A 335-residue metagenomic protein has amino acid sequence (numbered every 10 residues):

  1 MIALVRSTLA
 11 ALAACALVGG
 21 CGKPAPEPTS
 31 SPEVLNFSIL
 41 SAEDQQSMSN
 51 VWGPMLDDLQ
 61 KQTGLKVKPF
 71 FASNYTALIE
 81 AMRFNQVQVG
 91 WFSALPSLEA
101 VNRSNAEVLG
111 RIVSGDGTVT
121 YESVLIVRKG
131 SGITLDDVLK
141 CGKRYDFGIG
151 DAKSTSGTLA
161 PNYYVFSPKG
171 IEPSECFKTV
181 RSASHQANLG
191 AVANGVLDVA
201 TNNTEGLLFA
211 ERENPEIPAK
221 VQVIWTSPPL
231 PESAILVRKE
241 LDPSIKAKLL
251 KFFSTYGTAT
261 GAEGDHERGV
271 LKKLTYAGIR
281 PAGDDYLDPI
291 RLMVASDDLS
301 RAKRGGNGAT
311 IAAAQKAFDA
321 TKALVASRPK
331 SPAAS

Functional and structural regions predicted by a protein language model:
M1-L9: Bacterial N-terminal signal peptides that target proteins for export
C15-V18: Bacterial Sec-type N-terminal signal peptides, specifically the leucine/valine-rich hydrophobic h-region
C21-P24: Bacterial signal peptide processing site
P32-Q62, A72, L95, T118-G190 (+2 more regions): Bilobed "Venus flytrap"/periplasmic-binding protein-like clamshell domains and structurally analogous long
N36-S41, G110, S114-V124, P215-L250 (+1 more regions): Periplasmic-binding protein-like
E43-D44, N50, P54, I245-S335: An extracytoplasmic/periplasmic, membrane-proximal ligand-sensing/linker region
T76-G90, R103, H185-A200: Short helices/loops that flank or line small-molecule/ion binding pockets
W91-N105, F166-S167, A193-N194, D198-A219: A ligand-binding cleft/hinge motif common to bilobed small-molecule-binding domains
